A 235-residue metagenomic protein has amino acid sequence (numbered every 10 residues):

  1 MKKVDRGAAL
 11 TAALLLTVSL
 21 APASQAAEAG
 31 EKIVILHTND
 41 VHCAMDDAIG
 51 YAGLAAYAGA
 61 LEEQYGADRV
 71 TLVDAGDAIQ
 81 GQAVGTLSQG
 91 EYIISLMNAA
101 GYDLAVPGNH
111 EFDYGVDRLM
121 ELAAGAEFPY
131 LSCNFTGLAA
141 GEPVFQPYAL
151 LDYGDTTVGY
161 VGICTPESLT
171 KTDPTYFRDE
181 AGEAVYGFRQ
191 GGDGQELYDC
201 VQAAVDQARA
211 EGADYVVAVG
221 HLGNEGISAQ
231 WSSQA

Functional and structural regions predicted by a protein language model:
V4-Q25: Sec-dependent N-terminal signal peptides of Gram-positive bacterial secreted proteins and lipoproteins
A27-A235: Acidic, metal/ion-coordinating pockets
